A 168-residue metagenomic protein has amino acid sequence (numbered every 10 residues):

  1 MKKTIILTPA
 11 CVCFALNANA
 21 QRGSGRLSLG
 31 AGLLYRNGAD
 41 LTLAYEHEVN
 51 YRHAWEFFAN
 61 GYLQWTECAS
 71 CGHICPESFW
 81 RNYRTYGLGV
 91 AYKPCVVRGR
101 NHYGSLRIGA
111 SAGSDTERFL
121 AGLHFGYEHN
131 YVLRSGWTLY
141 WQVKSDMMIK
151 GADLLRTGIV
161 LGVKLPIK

Functional and structural regions predicted by a protein language model:
M1-S24, I167-K168: Cleavable N-terminal export/targeting peptides
A20-W65, G158, K164-K168: Short glycine/proline- and aromatic-enriched beta-strand/turn motifs that initiate or cap beta-hairpins
Q21-L27, A39, Y51-W55, R100-L106 (+3 more regions): Outer-envelope beta-barrel architecture signal
L27-L29, P76, G109, G126-Y127: Short structured motifs
S28, T42, G87-A91, H124-G126 (+1 more regions): Membrane-embedded beta-strand positions in outer-membrane beta-barrel channels/transporters
H47-Y51, P94-R100, Y131-S135, L165-I167: Outer-membrane beta-barrel strand-turn architecture
F58-D115, Y140-K164: Outer-membrane beta-barrel translocator/channel fold
T116-E117, G122-E128: Acidic, glycine-rich flexible loop segments
